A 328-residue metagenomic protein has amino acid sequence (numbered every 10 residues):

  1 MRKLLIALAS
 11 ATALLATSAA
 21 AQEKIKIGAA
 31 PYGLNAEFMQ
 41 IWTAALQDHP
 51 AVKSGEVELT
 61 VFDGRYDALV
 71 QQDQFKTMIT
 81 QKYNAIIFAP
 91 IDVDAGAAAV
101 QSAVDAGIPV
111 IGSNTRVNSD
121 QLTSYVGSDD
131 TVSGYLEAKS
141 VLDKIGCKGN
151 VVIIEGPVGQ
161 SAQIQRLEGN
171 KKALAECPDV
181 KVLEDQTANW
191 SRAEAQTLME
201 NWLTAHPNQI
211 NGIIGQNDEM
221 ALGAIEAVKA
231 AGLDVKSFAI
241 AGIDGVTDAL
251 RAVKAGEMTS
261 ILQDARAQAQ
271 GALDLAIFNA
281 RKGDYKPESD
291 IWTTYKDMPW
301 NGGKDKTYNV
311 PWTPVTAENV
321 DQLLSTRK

Functional and structural regions predicted by a protein language model:
L15-A21: Sec/Tat signal peptide C-region and signal peptidase I cleavage site
E23, V158, A173, G271-K328: Hinge/cleft segment of the Venus flytrap/periplasmic-binding protein
I25-H49, K53, T60-K76, Y83 (+5 more regions): Extracytoplasmic "Venus flytrap"
F38-V52, S133-S140, S161-V180, E194 (+2 more regions): Short, solvent-exposed amphipathic alpha-helices that sit in or adjacent to ligand/effector-binding or catalytic
V61-D63, V117-S140, I153-P157, D185 (+1 more regions): Short beta-strand elements at the ligand-binding edges of bilobed clamshell
Q71, V126-V151, Q165, A193-Q196 (+2 more regions): Hydrophobic alpha-helical segments within soluble ligand-binding/sensing domains
K76, I86-V104, N170, E184 (+1 more regions): Hydrophobic alpha-helical
V93-V132, D143, N150, G156 (+1 more regions): Flexible loop/hinge segments that line or gate small-molecule binding clefts
